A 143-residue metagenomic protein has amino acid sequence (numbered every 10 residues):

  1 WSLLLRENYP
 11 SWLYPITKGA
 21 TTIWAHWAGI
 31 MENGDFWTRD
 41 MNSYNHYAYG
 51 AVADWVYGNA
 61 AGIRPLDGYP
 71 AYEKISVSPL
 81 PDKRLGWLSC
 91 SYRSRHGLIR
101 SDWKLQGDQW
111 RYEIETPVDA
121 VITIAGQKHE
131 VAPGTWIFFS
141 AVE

Functional and structural regions predicted by a protein language model:
W1-E143: Non-catalytic C-terminal accessory modules of carbohydrate-active enzymes
